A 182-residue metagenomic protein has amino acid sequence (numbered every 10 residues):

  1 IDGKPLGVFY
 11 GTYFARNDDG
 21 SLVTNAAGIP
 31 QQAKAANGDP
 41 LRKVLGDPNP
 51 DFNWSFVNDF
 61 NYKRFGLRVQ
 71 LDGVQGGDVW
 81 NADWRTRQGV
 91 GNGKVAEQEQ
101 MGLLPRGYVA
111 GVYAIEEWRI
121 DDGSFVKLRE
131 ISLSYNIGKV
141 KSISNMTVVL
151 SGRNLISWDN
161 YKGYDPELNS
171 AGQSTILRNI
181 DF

Functional and structural regions predicted by a protein language model:
I1, W84-K94, G163-Q173: Flexible, surface-exposed loop regions and adjacent strand-edge segments of Gram-negative outer-membrane beta-barrel
I1-P48, L155, N160-G163: Conserved small-residue
K4-V8, R16-T24, I29, V74-R153: Extracytoplasmic gating/loop element in the C-terminal half of outer-membrane beta-barrel translocons and assembly
A36-V44, P48-N49, E97, G111-R119 (+1 more regions): Extracytoplasmic loops and strand-loop junctions of Gram-negative outer membrane beta-barrel proteins
G38-D39, D47, W54-F65: Long hydrophobic segments that form regular secondary structure
P50-W54, S124-R129, R178-F182: Residues that define the transmembrane beta-barrel architecture of outer-membrane proteins
N53, V140-N145, W158, I176-L177: Core subunits and conserved enzymes of cellular information-processing and envelope-translocation systems across
R64-V69, V140-K141: Repeated loop/turn-to-beta-strand initiation elements of outer-membrane beta-barrel proteins
